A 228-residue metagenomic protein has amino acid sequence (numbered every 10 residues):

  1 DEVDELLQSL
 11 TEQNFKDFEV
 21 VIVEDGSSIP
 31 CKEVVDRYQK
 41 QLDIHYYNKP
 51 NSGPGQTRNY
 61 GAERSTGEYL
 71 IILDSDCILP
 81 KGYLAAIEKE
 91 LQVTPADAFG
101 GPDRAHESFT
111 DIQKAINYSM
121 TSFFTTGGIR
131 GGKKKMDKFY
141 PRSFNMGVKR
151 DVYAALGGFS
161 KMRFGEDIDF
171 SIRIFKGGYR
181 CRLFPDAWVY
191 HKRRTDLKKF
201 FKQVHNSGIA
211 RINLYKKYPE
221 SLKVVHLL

Functional and structural regions predicted by a protein language model:
L7-N48, S52: Acidic donor-binding segment of Leloir-type glycosyltransferases
I29-P30, C77-E90, I172: Acidic donor-binding/catalytic loop of UDP-sugar-dependent glycosyltransferases, especially processive GT2
Y47-P54, R58-N59, I78, R104 (+2 more regions): Short, acidic/glycine-rich phosphate-metal binding loop used to engage nucleotide
K49-S65, A86, Y140-F144: Glycine-rich, basic loop-to-helix element that forms the pyrophosphate-binding segment of sugar-nucleotide handling
L70: Short aromatic/hydrophobic "clamp" motif used to bind/position activated sugar donors
G82-K114, A187-W188, K192: Conserved donor NDP-sugar-binding/catalytic core segment of glycosyltransferases
A105, T126-D151, M162-R163, D169 (+3 more regions): A recurrent flexible, glycine/aromatic-enriched loop bordering the glycosyltransferase active site that acts as
S160-L222: Catalytic donor/gating beta->alpha subdomain of glycosyltransferases that bind UDP-sugars
